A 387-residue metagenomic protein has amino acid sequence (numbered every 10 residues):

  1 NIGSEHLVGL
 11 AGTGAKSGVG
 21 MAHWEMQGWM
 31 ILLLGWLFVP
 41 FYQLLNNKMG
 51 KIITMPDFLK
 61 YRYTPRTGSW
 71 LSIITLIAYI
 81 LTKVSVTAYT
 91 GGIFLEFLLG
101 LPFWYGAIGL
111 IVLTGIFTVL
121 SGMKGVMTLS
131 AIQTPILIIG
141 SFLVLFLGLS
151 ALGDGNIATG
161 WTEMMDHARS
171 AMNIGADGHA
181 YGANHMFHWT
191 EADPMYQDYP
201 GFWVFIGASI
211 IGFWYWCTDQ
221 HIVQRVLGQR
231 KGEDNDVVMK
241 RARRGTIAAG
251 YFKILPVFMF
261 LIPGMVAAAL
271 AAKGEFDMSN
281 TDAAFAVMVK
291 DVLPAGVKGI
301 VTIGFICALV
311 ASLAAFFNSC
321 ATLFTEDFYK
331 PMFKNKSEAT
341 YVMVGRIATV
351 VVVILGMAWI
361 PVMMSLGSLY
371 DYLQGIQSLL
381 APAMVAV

Functional and structural regions predicted by a protein language model:
N1-K51, Y196-I211, Y215, I222-L227 (+3 more regions): Membrane-interface helix-loop-helix modules in multi-pass membrane proteins
G3-T13, V19-G20, L81-F94, F117-K124 (+4 more regions): Transmembrane helix-loop junctions in multi-pass membrane proteins
T13-A15, V19, V39, Q43-L45 (+5 more regions): Membrane-water interface regions at transmembrane-helix termini and the short interhelical loops of multi-pass membrane
A22-V119, G207-Y215, C307-A315, G345 (+1 more regions): Helix-loop-helix module between adjacent transmembrane segments
V39, I80, V84, A88 (+6 more regions): Hydrophobic alpha-helical segments and their helix-loop junctions in multi-pass secondary transporters
G50-K60, G122-I132, C217-F258, F276 (+4 more regions): Hydrophobic, small-residue-rich membrane helices and short re-entrant helix-turn-helix hairpins that build
R62-W70, T325-G367, Q377: Loop-to-transmembrane helix boundary motifs in multi-pass membrane proteins
I74-V86, F117, P135-S150, F202-T218 (+2 more regions): Selective recognition of specific alpha-helical transmembrane segments in multi-pass small-molecule
